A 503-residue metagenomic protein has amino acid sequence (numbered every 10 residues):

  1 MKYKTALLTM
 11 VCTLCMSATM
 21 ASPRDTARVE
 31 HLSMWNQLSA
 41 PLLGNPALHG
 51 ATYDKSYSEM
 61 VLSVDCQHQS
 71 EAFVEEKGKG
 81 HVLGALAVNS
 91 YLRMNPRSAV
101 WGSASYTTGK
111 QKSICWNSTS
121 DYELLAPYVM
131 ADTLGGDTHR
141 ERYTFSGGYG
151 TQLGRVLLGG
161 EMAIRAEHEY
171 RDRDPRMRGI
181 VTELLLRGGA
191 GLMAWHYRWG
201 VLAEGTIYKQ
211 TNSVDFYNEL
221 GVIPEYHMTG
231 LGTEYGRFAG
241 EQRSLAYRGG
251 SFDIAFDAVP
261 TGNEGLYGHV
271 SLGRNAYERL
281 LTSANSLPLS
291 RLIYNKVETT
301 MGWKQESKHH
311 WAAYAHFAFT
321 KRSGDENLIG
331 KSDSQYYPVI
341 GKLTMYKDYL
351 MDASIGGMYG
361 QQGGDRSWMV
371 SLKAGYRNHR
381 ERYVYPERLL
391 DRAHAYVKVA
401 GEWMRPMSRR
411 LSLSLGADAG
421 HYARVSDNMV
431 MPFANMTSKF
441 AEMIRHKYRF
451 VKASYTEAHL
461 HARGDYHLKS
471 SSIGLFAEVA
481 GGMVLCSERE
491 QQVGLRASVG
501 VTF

Functional and structural regions predicted by a protein language model:
T19-K112: N-terminal, post-signal peptide beta-strand-biased segments of exported outer-membrane/organellar beta-barrel and other
S56-L62, A99-A104, V156-M162, Y197-A203 (+9 more regions): Transmembrane beta-strands of outer-membrane beta-barrel proteins
L62-H68, Y106-K110, L153-R155, I164-H168 (+11 more regions): Transmembrane beta-strands of outer-membrane beta-barrel pores
E76-V82, G135-H139, R176-I180, S244-G250 (+5 more regions): Replace "Gram-negative outer membrane beta-barrel proteins" with "bacterial and organellar outer membrane beta-barrel
L86-V88, F145-G147, L186-G188, I254-A258 (+5 more regions): Membrane-embedded beta-strands of outer-membrane beta-barrel proteins, especially the hydrophobic/small aromatic
R93-R97, Q152-V156, M193-Y197, T261-N263 (+4 more regions): Outer-membrane beta-barrel channels and translocator barrels
T233-A374: Long, internal scaffold/assembly segments composed of regular secondary structure
Q491-F503: Outer-membrane beta-barrel "beta-signal"
